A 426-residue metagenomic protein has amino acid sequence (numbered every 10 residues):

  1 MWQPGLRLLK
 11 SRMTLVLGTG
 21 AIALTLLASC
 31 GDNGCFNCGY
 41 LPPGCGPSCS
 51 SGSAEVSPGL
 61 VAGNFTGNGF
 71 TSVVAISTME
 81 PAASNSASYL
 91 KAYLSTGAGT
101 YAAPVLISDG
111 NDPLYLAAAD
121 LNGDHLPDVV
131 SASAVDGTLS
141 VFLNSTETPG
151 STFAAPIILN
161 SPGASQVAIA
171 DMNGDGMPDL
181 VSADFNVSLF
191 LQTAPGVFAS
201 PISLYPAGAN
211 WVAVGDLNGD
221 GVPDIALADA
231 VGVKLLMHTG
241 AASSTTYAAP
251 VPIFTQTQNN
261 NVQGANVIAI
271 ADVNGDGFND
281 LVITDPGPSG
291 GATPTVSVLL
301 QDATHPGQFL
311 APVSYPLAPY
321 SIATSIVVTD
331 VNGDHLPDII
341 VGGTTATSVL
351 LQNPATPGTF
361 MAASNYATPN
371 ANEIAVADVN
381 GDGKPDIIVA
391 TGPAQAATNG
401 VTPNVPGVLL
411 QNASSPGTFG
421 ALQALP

Functional and structural regions predicted by a protein language model:
W2-L17: Bacterial N-terminal signal peptides that target proteins for export
S29-D32: N-terminal Sec signal peptide cleavage junction
C35-E55, V73, L94-N111, L143-P162 (+5 more regions): Blade-edge motifs of beta-propeller repeat domains
P58-T66, V105, L114-L121, S165-M172 (+4 more regions): Beta-propeller blade termini
F70-T71, H125-P127, G176-P178, G221-P223 (+3 more regions): Glycine-aliphatic tripeptides that mark coil-to-beta-strand junctions in extracellular and membrane proteins
V73-S77, V129-A132, L180-A183, I225-A228 (+3 more regions): Hydrophobic beta-strand segments that make up the repeating blades of beta-propeller and related beta-repeat
T78-S84, V135-G137, V187, G232-V233 (+3 more regions): Short glycine/acidic-enriched loop and turn motifs that connect beta-strands
S88-A92, T138-V141, N186-F190, G232-L236 (+3 more regions): A short loop-to-beta-strand structural motif that recurs across blades of beta-propeller domains
